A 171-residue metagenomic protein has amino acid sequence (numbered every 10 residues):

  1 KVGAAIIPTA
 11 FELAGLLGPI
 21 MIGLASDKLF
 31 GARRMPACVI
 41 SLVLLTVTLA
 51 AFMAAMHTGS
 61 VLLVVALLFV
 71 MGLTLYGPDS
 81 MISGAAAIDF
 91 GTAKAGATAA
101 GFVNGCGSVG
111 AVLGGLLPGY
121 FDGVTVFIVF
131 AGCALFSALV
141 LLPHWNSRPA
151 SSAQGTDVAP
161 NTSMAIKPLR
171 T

Functional and structural regions predicted by a protein language model:
K1-L13, A95-F102: Loop-to-transmembrane helix entry
E12-I20, S108-V112: Residue-level signature of mid-helix packing/kink "hotspots" within the transmembrane helices of 12-pass Major
K28-L42: Cytoplasmic membrane-interface "Motif A"-like loop-to-helix N-cap segments of 12-TM Major Facilitator Superfamily
R33-P36, P118-L135: A membrane-interface helix-boundary motif in multi-pass transporters
V43-H57: C-terminal ends and interior cores of transmembrane alpha-helices in multi-pass membrane transporters/permeases
F52-M56, I128-D157, T171: Multi-pass alpha-helical transporter architecture, strongest for 12-TM Major Facilitator/SLC carriers used
Y76-G91: Intracellular juxtamembrane helix-capping segments at the cytosolic ends of symmetry-related transmembrane helices
T92-D122: A late C-terminal transmembrane helix in Major Facilitator Superfamily
